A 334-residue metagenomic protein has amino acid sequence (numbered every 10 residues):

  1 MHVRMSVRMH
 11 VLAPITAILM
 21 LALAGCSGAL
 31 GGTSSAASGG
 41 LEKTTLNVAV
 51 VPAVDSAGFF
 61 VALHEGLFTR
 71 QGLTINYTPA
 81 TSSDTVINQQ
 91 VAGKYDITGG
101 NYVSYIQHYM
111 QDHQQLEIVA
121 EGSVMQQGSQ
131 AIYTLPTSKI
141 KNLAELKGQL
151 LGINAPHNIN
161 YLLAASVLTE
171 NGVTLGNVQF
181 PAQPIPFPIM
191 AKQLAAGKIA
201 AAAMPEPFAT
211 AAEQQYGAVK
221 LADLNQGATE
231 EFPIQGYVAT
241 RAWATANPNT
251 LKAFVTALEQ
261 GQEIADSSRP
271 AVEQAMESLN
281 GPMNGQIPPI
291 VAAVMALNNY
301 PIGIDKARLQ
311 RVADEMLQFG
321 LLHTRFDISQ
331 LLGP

Functional and structural regions predicted by a protein language model:
M1-T44: Short, low-complexity disordered leader/linker segments with a strong preference for bacterial N-terminal type II
G32-N177, A182-P184, A200-E206, L221 (+1 more regions): Short, glycine-/small- and polar/acidic-enriched structural segments that line small-molecule recognition paths
A53, A80-D84, G99, N158-I159 (+5 more regions): Soluble non-cytosolic domains of exported or imported proteins
A57, V61, E65-G66, D84 (+16 more regions): Solvent-exposed, polar/charged alpha-helical surfaces in well-ordered, non-transmembrane soluble domains, broadly
H64, T69, T169, Q214 (+3 more regions): Short polybasic/polar patches that bind polyanions
V103, D112, F180-P181, P186-E277: Pocket-lining segment of extracytoplasmic ligand-binding domains
A244-L321: Secondary-structure end/capping motifs
R325-P334: Hinge/cleft segment of the Venus flytrap/periplasmic-binding protein
